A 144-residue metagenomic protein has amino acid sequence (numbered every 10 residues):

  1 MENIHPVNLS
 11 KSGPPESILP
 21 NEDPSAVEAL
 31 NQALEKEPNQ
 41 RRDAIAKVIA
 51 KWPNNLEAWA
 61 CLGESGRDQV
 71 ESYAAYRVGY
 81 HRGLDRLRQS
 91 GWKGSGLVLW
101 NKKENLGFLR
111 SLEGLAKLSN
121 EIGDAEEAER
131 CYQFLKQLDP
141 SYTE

Functional and structural regions predicted by a protein language model:
M1-E57, L62-G94, K117-E144: N-terminal alpha-helical interaction modules that lie
P53-L56, K102-N105, L109: Start-of-helix signal in alpha-solenoid helical-repeat scaffolds, especially tetratricopeptide repeats
L62, F108-S111, L115: Structural register within alpha-helical repeat arrays
G94-E104: Intrinsically disordered, low-complexity acidic/Ser/Thr-rich segments used as protein-protein interaction/activation
